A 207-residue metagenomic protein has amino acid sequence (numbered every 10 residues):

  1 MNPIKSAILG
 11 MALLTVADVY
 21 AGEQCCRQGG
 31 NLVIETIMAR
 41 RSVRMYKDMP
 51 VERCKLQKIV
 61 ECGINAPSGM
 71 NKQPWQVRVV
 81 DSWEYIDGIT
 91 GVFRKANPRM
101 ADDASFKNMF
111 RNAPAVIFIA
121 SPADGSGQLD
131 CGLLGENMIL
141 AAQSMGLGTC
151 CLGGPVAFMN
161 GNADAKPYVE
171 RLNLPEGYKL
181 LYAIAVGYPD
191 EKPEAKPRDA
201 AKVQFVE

Functional and structural regions predicted by a protein language model:
M1-I8: Bacterial N-terminal signal peptides that target proteins for export
G10-L13: Short, linear, compositionally biased motifs with a strong N-terminal bias
V16-A17: N-terminal signal peptide c-region/cleavage motif recognized by signal peptidases
Y20-E207: Acidic, surface-exposed loops and disordered segments
